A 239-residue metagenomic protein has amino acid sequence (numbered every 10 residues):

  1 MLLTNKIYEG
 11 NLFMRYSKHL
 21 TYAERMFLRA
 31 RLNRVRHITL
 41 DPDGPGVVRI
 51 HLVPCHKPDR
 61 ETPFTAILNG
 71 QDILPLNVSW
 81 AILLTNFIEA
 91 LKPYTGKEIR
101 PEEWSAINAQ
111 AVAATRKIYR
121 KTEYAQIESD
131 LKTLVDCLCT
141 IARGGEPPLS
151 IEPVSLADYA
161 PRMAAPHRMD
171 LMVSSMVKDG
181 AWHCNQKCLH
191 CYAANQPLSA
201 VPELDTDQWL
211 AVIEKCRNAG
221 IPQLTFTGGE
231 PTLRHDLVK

Functional and structural regions predicted by a protein language model:
L2-K92: Acidic, low-complexity/disordered tracts enriched in E/D and polar residues
L3-F13, D72, L76-L171: Long, charge-rich, low-complexity alpha-helical segments
T4, T21, T39, T62-T65 (+10 more regions): Residue-identity detector for threonine
R15-K18, R25, R29-R36, R49 (+9 more regions): Arginine residue identity/basic-tract feature
P42-P45, P54, P58, P63 (+10 more regions): Proline-rich intrinsically disordered, low-complexity coils
Y119, Q126-T133, C137, I141-K239: Conserved alpha-helical substructure of the radical SAM core
